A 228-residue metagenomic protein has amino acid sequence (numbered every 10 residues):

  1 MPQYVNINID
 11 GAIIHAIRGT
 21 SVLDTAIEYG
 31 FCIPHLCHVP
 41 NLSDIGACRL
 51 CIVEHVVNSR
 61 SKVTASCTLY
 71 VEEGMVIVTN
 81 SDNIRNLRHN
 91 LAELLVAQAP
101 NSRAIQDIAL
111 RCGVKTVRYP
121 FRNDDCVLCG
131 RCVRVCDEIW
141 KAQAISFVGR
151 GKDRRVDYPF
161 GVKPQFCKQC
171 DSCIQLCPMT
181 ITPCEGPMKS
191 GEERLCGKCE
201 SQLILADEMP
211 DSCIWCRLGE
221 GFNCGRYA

Functional and structural regions predicted by a protein language model:
M1, P40-N41, C132-R134: Intrinsically disordered, low-complexity segments enriched in polar/charged residues with Gly/Pro, especially when
M1-P2, D207: Short, Lys/Arg-enriched, disordered terminal segments
Q3-I7: Short structural boundary motif marking the start of a folded domain
I9-A12: Short strand-turn-strand beta-turns centered on an Asx-Gly dipeptide
I14-V63, E72-E73: N-terminal cofactor/phosphate-binding cores enriched in small/glycine residues, especially glycine-rich loops such as
R49, V53, V57-C170, Q175 (+1 more regions): Fe-S ferredoxin-like electron-transfer domains and their immediately adjacent linker/connector regions across
